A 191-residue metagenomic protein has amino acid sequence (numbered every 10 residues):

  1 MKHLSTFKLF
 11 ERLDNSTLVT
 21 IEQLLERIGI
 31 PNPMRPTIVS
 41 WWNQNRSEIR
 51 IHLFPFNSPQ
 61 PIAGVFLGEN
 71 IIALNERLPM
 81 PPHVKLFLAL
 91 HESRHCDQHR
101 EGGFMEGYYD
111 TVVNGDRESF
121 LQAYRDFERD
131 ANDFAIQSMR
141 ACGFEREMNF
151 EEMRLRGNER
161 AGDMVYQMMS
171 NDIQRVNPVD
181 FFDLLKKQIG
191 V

Functional and structural regions predicted by a protein language model:
M1-L13: Short acidic, low-complexity intrinsically disordered linear motifs used for protein-protein interactions
E11, E22, R94-Q98, E151-R154: Polar/charged side chains located within well-ordered beta-strands of beta-rich proteins
D14-R46: Zn2+-dependent metallopeptidase catalytic core
R46-V84, S93-R100: Active-site scaffold of zinc-dependent metalloenzymes
P79, V84-F87, F104-M105, F134 (+2 more regions): Acidic, low-complexity, intrinsically disordered interaction modules
H83, H99-R129, D133: Post-HEXXH active-site segment of zinc metalloproteases
D116-E128, A135-V191: Long, well-structured alpha-helical subdomains associated with metal-dependent extracellular/ecto-lumenal hydrolases
